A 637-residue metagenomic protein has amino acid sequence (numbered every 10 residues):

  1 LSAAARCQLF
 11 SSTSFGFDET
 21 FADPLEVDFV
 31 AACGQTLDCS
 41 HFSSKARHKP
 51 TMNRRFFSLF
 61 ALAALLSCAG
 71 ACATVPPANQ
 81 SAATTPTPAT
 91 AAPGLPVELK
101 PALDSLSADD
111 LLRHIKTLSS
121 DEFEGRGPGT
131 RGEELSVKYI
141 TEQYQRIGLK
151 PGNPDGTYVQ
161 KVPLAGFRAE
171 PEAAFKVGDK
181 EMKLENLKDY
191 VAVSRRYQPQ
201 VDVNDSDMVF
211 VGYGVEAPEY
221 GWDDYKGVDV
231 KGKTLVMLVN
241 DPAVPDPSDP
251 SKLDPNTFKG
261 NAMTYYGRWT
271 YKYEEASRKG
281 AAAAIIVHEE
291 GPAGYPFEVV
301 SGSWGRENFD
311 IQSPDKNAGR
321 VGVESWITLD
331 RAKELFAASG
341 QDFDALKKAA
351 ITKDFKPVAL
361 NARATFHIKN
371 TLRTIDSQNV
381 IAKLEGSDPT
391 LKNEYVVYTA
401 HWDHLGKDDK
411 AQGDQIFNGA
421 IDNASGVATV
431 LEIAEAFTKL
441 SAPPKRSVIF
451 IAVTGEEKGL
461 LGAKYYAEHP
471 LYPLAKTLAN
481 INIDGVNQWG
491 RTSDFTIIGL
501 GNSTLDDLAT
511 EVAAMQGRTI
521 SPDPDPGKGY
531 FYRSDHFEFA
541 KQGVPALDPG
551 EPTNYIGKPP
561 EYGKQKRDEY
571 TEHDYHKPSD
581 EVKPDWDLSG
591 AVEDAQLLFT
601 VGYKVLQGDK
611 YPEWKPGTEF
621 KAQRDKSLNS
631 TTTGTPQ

Functional and structural regions predicted by a protein language model:
P88-K100, S105-R131, I147, P151-N153 (+5 more regions): N-terminal capping segment at the start of a domain
L99, G178-G227, D315-G419, E435 (+1 more regions): Soluble metallo-hydrolase cores and metallopeptidase-like ectodomains found primarily in the secretory/periplasmic
S105-G152, G178, D229, K233-Y266 (+1 more regions): Catalytic-core environment of secreted peptidases
S107, E185-D315, R320-V321, E385 (+3 more regions): Extracellular/luminal Protease-associated
E124-P250, D376-S377, T504: Noncatalytic luminal/extracellular "stalk/propeptide" segments of secretory-pathway proteins
K183-D189, Q200, K226, G232 (+3 more regions): Metal-dependent peptidase/peptidase-like ectodomains
E275, P292, G406, Q412-T504 (+1 more regions): Acidic/histidine-rich catalytic neighborhood of metal-dependent amide-processing enzymes
E435, K439, Y555-R624, N629 (+1 more regions): His/Asp/Glu-rich mid-to-C-terminal helical/loop segments that flank catalytic regions of hydrolases
